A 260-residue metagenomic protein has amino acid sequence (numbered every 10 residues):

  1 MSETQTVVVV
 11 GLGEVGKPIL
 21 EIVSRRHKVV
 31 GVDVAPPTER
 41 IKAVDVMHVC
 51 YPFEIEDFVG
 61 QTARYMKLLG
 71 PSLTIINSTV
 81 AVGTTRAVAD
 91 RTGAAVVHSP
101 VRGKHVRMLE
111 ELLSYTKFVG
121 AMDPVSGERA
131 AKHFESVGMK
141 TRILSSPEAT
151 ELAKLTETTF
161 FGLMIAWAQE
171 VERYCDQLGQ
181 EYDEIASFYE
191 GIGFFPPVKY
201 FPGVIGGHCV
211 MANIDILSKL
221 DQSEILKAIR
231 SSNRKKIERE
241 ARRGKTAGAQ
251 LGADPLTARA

Functional and structural regions predicted by a protein language model:
M1-T6, H27-K28, A43, D176-A260: NAD(P)-dependent Rossmann-like dehydrogenase/reductase catalytic/cofactor-binding core
T4-Q5, S72, Y115: Nucleotide donor/acceptor-binding cores
V8-G11: Conserved N-terminal Rossmann-fold NAD(P)-binding element of oxidoreductases
V15: Hydrophobic/small residue at the entry helix of a nucleotide-binding pocket
V23: Aromatic pocket-lining residues of Rossmann-like dinucleotide-binding sites
V32-D45: Short acidic low-complexity segments
V46, F53-R107: Rossmann-like NAD(P)(H) cofactor-binding subdomain of soluble oxidoreductases
A89-V97, M108-P196, S223: Internal alpha-helical scaffold of NAD(P)-dependent oxidoreductase catalytic cores
